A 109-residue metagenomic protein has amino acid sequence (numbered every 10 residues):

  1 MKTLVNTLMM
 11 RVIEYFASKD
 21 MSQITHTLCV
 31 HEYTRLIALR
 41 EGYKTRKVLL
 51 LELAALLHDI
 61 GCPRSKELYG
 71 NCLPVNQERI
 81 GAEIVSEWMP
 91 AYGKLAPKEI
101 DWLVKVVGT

Functional and structural regions predicted by a protein language model:
L4-C29, G61-C72: Active-site flanking loop/helix segments enriched in acidic
S18-K19, T34-L36, L95: Generic signature of intrinsically disordered, low-complexity segments enriched in small/polar residues
H31-Y43: N-terminal low-complexity, intrinsically disordered segments
Y43, K47-T109: Divalent metal-dependent catalytic cores for phosphoryl transfer on phosphate-bearing substrates
